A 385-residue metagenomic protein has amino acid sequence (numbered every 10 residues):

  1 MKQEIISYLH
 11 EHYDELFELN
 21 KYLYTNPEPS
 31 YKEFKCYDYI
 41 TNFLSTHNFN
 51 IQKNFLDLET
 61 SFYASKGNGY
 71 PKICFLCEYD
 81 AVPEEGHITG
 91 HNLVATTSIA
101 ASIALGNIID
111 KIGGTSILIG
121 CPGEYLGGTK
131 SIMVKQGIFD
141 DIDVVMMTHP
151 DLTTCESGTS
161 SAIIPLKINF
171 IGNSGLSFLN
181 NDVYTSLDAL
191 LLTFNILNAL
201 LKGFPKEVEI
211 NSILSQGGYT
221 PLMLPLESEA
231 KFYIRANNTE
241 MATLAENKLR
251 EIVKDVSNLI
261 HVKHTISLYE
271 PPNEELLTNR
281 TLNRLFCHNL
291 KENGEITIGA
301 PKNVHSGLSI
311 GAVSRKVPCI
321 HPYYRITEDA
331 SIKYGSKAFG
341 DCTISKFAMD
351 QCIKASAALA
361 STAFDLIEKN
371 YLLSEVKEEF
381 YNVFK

Functional and structural regions predicted by a protein language model:
K2-G113: Acidic/His- and Gly-rich active-site-bordering loop/insert found across diverse amide/peptide-bond hydrolases
L23, A64, F75, H91 (+7 more regions): Divalent metal-coordination and catalytic microenvironments
N26, H47, A104-I108, Q136 (+8 more regions): Change "in soluble alpha/beta enzymes" to "in soluble alpha/beta proteins
E33, Q52, L200-N211, V256-Y269 (+2 more regions): Flexible, glycine/charged-enriched surface loops at secondary-structure junctions
T60-Y63, D80-I88, N92-L93, I99 (+2 more regions): Histidine/acidic-residue-rich, glycine-tolerant segments that coordinate divalent metal ions
N180-Q216, P221-L224, N238-S267, L277-N283 (+1 more regions): Acidic-enriched catalytic cores of C-N bond-cleaving enzymes acting on peptides and small amides
N195-K202, E274-T327: Active-site-adjacent substrate-binding region of metalloamidase/peptidase-like peptide-processing proteins
G299-A357, T362-K385: Zn-dependent metallopeptidase/amidohydrolase metal-coordination segment
